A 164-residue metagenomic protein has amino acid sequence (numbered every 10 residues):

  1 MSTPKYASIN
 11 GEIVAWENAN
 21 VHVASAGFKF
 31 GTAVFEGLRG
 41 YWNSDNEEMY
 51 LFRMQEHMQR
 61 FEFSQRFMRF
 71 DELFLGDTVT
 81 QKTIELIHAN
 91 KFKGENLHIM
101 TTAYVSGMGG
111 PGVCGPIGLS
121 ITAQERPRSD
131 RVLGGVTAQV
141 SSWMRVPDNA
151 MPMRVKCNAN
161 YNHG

Functional and structural regions predicted by a protein language model:
M1-D71, Q81-E85, G110-G164: Helix-start/capping segments and mature chain N-termini
L75-L86, G94-G109: Short, glycine/charge-rich beta-strand/loop segments that flank catalytic centers and engage negatively charged groups
K91: Cytochrome P450 catalytic-domain "roof"
